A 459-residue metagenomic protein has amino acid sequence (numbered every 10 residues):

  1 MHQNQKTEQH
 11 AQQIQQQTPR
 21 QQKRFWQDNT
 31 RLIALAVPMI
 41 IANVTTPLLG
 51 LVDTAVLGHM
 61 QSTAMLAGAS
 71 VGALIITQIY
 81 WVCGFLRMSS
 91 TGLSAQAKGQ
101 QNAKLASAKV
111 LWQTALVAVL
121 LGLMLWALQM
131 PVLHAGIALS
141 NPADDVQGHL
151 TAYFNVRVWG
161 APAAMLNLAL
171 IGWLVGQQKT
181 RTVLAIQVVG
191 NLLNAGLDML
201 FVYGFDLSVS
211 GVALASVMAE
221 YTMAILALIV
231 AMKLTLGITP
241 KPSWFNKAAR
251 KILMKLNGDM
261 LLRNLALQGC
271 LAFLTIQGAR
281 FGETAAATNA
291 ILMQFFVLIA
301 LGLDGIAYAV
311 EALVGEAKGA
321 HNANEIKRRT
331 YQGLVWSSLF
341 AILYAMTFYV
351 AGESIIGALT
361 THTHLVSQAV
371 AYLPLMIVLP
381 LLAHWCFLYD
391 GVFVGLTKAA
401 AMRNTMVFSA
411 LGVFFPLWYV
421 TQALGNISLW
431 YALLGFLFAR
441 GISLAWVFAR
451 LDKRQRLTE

Functional and structural regions predicted by a protein language model:
H2-A36, S94-P162, G196, D206-G258 (+2 more regions): Short alpha-helical transmembrane segments in multi-pass integral membrane proteins
M39, N43, A55, G92 (+14 more regions): Transmembrane alpha-helix boundary and packing residues in multipass membrane permease domains and related
I40-G92, R157-A164, I252-E316, S337-Y344 (+2 more regions): Transmembrane helix-bundle signature of multi-pass secondary active exporters and lipid flippases
T46, G50, T54, G58 (+10 more regions): Juxtamembrane/transmembrane-helix interface segments of polytopic membrane transporters
L51, M60-T63, A97, G176-Q177 (+5 more regions): Helix-loop interface residues and adjacent transmembrane-helix termini in multi-pass membrane transporters, primarily
T54, T63-L66, T180, V209 (+4 more regions): Membrane-helix interface/capping residues of multi-pass secondary transporters
L66-A127, N167-V183, T288-M346, V350 (+2 more regions): Small-residue-rich hydrophobic transmembrane alpha-helices
R87-M88, V156-V175, V183-N191, V212-A227 (+4 more regions): Short runs within selected transmembrane alpha-helices of multi-pass transporters and secretion channels
